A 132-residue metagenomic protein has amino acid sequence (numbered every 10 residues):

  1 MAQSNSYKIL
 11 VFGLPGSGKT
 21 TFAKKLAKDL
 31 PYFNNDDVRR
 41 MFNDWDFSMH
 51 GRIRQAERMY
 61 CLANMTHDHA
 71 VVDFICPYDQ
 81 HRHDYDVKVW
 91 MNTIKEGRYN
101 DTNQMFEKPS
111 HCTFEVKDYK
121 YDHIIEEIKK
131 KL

Functional and structural regions predicted by a protein language model:
M1-S6: Phosphate-binding P-loop
V11: Hydrophobic anchor at the beta1->P-loop junction of P-loop NTPases
L14: P-loop (Walker A) phosphate-binding loop of NTP-binding proteins
S17: ATP-binding Walker
T20: Walker A/P-loop
A23-N64: Conserved substrate/cofactor phosphate-moiety recognition/catalytic segment in nucleotide-dependent phosphotransferases
M49-G97: Glycine-rich phosphate-binding loop used to anchor ATP phosphates in small-molecule kinases, encompassing both
D84, M91-L132: Small-molecule kinase domains that catalyze NTP-dependent phosphoryl transfer to phosphate-bearing small molecules
